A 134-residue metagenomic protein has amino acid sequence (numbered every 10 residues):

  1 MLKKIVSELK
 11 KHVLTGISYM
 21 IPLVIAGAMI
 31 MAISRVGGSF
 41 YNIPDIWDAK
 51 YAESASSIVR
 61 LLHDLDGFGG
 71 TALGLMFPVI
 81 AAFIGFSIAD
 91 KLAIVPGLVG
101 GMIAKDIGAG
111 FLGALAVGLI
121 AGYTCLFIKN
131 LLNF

Functional and structural regions predicted by a protein language model:
M1-F134: Signature of multi-pass transmembrane helix bundles
